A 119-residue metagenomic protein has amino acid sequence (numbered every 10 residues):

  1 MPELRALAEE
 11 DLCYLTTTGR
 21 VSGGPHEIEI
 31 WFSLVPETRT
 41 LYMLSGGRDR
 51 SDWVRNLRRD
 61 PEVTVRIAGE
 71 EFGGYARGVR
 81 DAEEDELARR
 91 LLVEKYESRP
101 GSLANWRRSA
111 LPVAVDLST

Functional and structural regions predicted by a protein language model:
M1-R5, G24-E27, L34-T40, G73-V79: A broad, low-specificity signal for short, low-complexity segments enriched in glycine/proline and polar/charged
M1-Y14, E83: Extreme N-terminal tail/first-helix region
P2, T17-S22, R99-A104: Short helix-to-loop capping/linker segments positioned immediately adjacent to catalytic or ligand/cofactor-binding
A8-E10, P25, R58, R108: Short, solvent-exposed coil/turn segments
E10-G46, V63: Short beta-strand segments
G47-S118: Short, structured beta-strand-loop surface elements
